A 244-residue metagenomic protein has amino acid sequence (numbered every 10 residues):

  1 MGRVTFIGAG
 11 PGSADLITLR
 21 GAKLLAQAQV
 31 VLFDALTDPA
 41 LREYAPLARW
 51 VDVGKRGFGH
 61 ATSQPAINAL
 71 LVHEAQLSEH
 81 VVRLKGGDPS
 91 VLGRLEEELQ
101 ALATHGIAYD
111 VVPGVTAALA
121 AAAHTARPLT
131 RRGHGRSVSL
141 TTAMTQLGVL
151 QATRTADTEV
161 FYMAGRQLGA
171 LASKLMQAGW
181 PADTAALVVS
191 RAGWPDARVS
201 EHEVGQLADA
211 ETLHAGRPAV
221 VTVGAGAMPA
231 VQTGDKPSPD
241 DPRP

Functional and structural regions predicted by a protein language model:
M1-V112, Q206-A219: Class I S-adenosyl-L-methionine
G2-V4, Q76-V81, R94, S137 (+1 more regions): A contiguous loop/helix-start segment that scaffolds small-molecule binding in enzyme catalytic cores
P11, L36-D38, G54-A61, V115-A117 (+3 more regions): Short, acidic/turn-prone active-site loops that include or flank metal/cofactor- and phosphate-binding residues
L19, A120-H124, L171-A172: Short hydrophobic alpha-helical segments that form membrane-spanning helices or hydrophobic packing faces of helical
D38-L41, A118, G148, L168-G169: Short, well-ordered alpha-helical microsegments
R49-K55, G106-D110, L129-G135, P181-V188: Short hydrophobic/aromatic-enriched beta-strand-loop microsegments
D88-A156, R198-E201: Class I SAM-dependent methyltransferase SAM-binding "motif I" and its flanking Rossmann-like core
